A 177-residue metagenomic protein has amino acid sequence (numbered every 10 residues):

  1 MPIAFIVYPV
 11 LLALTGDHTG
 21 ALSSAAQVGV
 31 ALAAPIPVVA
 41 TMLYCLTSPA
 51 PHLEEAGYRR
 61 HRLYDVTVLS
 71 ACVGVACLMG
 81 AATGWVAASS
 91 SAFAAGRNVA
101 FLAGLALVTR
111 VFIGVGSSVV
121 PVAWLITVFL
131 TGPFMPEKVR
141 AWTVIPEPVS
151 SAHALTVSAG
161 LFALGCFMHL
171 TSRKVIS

Functional and structural regions predicted by a protein language model:
M1-P49, V68-S177: Hydrophobic alpha-helical transmembrane segments of membrane proteins
Y44-Y64: Membrane-helix interface/capping segments
